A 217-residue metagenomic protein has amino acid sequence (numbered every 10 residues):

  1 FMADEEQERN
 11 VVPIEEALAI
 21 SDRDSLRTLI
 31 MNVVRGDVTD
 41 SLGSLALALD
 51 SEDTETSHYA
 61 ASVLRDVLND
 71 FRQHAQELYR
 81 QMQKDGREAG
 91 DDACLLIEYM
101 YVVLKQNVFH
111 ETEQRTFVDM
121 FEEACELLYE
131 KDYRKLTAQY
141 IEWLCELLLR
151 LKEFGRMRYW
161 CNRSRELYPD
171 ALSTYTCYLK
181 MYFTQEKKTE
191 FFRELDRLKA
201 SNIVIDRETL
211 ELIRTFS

Functional and structural regions predicted by a protein language model:
M2-E5, S25-G36, L47, H58-D66 (+1 more regions): Structural detector for internal amphipathic alpha-helices that build alpha-solenoid repeat scaffolds
Q7, D22, V34, V38-L42 (+6 more regions): Alpha-helix initiation and capping sites
Q7-E15, V38-L49, R72-Y79, F154-W160: Amphipathic alpha-helical scaffolding segments comprising HEAT/armadillo-like alpha-solenoid repeats
N10, S25-L26, D37, A93-L96 (+3 more regions): TPR repeat positional signature
P13-A17, N32, G43-D53, L78-D85 (+2 more regions): Alpha-solenoid HEAT/Armadillo-like helical repeat scaffolds in large eukaryotic proteins
S21-R23, E52-T56, Y133, A171: Short inter-helical turns and helix N-cap capping residues of alpha-solenoid HEAT/ARM repeat scaffolds
T54, H58-R65, K84-V108, K135-W143: Amphipathic alpha-helical repeat scaffolds of TPR domains
V102-S217: Long, non-transmembrane cytosolic or organellar matrix-exposed soluble domains/tails of integral membrane proteins
